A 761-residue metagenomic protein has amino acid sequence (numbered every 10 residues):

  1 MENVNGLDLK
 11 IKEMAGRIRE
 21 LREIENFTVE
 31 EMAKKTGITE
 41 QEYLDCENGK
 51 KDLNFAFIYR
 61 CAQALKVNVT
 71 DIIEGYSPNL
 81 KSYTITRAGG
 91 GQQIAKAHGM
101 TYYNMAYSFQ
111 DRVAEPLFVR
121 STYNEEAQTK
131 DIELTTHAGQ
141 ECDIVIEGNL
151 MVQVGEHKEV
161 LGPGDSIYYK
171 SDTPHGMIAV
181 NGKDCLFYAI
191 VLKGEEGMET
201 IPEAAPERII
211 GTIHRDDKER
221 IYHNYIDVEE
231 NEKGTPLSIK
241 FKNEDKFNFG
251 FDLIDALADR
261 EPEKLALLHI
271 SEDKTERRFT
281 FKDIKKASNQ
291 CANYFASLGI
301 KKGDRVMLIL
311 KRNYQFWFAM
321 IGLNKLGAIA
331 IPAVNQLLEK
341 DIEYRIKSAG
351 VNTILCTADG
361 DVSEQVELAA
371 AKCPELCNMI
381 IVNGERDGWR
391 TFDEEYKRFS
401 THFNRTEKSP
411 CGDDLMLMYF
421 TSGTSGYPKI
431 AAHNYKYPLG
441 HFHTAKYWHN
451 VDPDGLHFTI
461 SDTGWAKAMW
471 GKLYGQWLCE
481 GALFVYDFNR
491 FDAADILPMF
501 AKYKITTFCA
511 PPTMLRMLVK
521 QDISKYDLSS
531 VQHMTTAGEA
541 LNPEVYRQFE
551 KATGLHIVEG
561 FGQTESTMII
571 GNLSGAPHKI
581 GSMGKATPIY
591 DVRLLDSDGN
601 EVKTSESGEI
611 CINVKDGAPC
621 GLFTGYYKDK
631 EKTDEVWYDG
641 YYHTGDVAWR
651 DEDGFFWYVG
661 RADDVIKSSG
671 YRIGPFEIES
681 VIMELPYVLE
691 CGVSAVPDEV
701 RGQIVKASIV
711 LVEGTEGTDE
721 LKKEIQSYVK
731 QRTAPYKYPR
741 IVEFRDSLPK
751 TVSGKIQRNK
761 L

Functional and structural regions predicted by a protein language model:
I213-D217, I321, K325-E394, E713: Structural core segment of the AMP-binding/adenylate-forming
P262-L265, I381, D387, K397-F420 (+2 more regions): Conserved pre-ATP/AMP-binding loop-to-beta segment of ANL
E263-I321, L338-E343, D393-K397, K436: Conserved AMP-binding/adenylate-forming core of the ANL superfamily
R277-K282, K408, M416-G440, Q757: Conserved AMP-binding A3 loop
L337-K347, I354-D359, F508, K632 (+3 more regions): AMP-binding/adenylate-forming catalytic core of the ANL superfamily
L439-L456, T463-T506, K520-Q521: Conserved AMP-binding/adenylation subdomain of ANL enzymes
L478, I505-C509, V519-K579, D591: Gly/Ser/Thr-rich phosphate-binding loop
I589, N600-E635, I673, E716: Conserved ATP/PPi-binding loop(s) of AMP-dependent carboxylate-activating enzymes
